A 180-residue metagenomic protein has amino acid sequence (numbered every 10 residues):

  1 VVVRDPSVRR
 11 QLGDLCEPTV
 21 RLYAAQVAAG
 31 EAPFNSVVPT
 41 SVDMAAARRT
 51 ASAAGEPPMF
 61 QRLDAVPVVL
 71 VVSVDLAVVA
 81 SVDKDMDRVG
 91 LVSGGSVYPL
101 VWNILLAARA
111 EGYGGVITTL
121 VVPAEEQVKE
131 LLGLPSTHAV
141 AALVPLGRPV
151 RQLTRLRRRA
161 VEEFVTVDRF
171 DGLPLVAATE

Functional and structural regions predicted by a protein language model:
V1-S96: Glycine/small-residue-rich phosphate/adenosyl-binding loop
G13-E17, L106, A142-P145: Generic alpha-helical structural context detector
S36-P39, A139-E180: C-terminal helix-cap and adjacent tail motif
M44-T50, G114-L120, E162-D168: A general structural signal for short secondary-structure boundary/capping elements
Q61-D64, A110, L132-S136, R157-R158: Solvent-exposed alpha-helices and their adjacent loops that cap or buttress functional pockets in soluble metabolic
V66-V69, E111, V140-A142: Generic beta-strand structural signal
L70-L131: Small-aliphatic-rich amphipathic alpha-helix that forms the alpha element of a beta-alpha
